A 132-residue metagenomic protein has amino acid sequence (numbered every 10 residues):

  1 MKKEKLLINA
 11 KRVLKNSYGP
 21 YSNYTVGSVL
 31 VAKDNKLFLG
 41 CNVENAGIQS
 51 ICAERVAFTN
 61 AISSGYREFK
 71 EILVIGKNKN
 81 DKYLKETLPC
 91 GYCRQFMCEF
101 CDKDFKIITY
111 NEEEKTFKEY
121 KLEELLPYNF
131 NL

Functional and structural regions predicted by a protein language model:
K2-N16, Y66-L132: C-terminal binding/interaction regions
G19-S22: Short loop/turn motifs at secondary-structure junctions and domain boundaries
T25-A32: Short beta-strand scaffold segments in enzyme catalytic cores
V26, I48, P127-N131: Short capping/connector residues at structural and topological boundaries
K36-L37: Hydrophobic "anchor" residues
C41-V56: Compact, glycine-rich, soluble single-domain proteins
